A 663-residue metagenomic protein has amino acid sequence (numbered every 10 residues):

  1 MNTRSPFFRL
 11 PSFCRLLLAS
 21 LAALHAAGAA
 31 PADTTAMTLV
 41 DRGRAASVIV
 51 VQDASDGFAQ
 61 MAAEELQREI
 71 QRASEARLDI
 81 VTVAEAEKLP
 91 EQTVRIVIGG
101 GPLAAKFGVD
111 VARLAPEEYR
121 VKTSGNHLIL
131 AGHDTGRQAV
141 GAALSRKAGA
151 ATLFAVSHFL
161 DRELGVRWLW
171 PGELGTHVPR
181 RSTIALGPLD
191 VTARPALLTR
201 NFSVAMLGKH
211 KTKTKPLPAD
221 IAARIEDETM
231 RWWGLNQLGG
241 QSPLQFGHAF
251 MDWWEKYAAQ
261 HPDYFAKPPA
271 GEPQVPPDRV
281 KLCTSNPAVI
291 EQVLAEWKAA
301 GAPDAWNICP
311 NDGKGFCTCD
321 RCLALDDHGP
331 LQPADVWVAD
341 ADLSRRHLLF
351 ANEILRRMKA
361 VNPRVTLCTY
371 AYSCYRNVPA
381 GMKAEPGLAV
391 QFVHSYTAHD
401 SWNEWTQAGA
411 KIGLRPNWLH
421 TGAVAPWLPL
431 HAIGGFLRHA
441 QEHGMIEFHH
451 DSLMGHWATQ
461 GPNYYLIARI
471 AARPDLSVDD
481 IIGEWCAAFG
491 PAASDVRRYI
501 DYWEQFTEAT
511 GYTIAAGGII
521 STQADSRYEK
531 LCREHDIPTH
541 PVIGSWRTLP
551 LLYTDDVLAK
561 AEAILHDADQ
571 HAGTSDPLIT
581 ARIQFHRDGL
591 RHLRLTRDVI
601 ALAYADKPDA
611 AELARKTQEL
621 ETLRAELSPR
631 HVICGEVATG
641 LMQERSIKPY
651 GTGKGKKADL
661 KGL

Functional and structural regions predicted by a protein language model:
C14-H25: Bacterial N-terminal signal peptides
G28-R120, H177-V191: Acidic, contiguous N-terminal accessory segments
T34-T35, A115, Y370-A380, T397-W405 (+1 more regions): Alpha-helical scaffolding within the catalytic cores of extracellular/periplasmic polymer-degrading hydrolases
A62-E65, E69-Q71, L114-L348, K359 (+2 more regions): Feature activates predominantly on carbohydrate-active enzymes
T284-E291, K298-A299, F392-S494, D501: Structured mid-domain segments that build the active-site/substrate or prosthetic-cofactor binding neighborhood
H328-A351, E385-H399, R469-V478: Acidic, His- and aromatic-enriched active-site or binding-groove loops in soluble protein domains that engage sugars
A351-N377, G413-T421, F448-H450: Aromatic-lined carbohydrate-recognition surfaces of secreted/lumenal glycan-active proteins
A471-L663: Catalytic domains of carbohydrate-active enzymes that cleave complex glycans
